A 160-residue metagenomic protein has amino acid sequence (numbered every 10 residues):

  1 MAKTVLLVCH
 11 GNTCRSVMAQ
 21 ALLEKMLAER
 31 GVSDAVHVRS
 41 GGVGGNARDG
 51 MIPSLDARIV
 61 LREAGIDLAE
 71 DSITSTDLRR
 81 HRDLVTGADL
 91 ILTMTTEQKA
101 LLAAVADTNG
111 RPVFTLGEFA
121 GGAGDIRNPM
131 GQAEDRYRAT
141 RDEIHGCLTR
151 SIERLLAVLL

Functional and structural regions predicted by a protein language model:
M1-L160: Short polar/charged helix/loop
